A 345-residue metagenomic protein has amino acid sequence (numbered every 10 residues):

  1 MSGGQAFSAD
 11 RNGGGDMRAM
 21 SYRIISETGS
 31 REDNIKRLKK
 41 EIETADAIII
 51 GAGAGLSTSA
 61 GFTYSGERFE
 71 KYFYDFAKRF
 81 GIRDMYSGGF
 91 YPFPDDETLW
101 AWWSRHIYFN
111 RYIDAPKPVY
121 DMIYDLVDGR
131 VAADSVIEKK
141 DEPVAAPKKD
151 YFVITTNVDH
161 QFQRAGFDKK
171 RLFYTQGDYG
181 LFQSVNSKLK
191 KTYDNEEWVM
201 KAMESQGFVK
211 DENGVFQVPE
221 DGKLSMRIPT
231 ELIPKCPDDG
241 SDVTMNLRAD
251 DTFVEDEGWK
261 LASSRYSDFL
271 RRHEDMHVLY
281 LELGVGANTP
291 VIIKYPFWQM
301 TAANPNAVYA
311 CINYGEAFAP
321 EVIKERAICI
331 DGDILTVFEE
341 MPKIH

Functional and structural regions predicted by a protein language model:
M1-H345: Conserved catalytic alpha/beta core of Sir2/sirtuin-type deacylases, generalized to analogous enzyme cores that bind
